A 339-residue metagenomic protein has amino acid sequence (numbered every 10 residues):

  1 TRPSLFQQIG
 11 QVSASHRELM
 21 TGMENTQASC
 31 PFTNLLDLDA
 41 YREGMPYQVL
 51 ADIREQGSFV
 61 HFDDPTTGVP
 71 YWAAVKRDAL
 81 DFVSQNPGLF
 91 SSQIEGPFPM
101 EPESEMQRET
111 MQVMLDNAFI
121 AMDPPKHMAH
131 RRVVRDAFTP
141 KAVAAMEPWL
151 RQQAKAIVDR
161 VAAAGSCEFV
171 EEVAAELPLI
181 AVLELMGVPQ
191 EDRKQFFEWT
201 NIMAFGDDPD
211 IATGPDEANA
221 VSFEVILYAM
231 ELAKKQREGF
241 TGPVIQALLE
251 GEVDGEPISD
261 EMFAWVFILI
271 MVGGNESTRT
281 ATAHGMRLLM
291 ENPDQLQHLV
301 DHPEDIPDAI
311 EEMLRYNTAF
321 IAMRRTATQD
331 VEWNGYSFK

Functional and structural regions predicted by a protein language model:
R2-K339: Cytochrome P450
